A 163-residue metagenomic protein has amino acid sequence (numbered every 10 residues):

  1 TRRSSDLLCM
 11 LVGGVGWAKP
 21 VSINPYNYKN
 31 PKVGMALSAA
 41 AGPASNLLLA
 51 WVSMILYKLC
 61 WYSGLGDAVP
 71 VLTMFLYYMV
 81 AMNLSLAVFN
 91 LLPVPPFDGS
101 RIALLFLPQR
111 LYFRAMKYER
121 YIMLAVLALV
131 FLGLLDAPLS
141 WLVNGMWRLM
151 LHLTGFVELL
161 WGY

Functional and structural regions predicted by a protein language model:
R2-Y163: Hydrophobic transmembrane alpha-helices and their immediate loop junctions in multi-pass integral membrane proteins
